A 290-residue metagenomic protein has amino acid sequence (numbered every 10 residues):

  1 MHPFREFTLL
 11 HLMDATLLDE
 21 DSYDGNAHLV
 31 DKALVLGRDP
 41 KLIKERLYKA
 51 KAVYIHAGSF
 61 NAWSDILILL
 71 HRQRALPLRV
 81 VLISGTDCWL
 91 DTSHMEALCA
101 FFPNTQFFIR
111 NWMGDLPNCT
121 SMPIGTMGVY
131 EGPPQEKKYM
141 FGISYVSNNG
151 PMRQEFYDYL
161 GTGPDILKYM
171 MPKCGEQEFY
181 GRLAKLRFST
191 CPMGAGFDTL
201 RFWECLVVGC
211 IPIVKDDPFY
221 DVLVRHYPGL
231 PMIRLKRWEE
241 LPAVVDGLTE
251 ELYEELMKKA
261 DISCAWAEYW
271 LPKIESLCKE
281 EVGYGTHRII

Functional and structural regions predicted by a protein language model:
M1-L230, E251-E254, D261-I289: Nucleotide-sugar donor-binding catalytic core of glycosyltransferases
P231-E255: C-terminal "capping" alpha-helix adjacent to the active site of nucleotide-linked donor transferases in cell-envelope
